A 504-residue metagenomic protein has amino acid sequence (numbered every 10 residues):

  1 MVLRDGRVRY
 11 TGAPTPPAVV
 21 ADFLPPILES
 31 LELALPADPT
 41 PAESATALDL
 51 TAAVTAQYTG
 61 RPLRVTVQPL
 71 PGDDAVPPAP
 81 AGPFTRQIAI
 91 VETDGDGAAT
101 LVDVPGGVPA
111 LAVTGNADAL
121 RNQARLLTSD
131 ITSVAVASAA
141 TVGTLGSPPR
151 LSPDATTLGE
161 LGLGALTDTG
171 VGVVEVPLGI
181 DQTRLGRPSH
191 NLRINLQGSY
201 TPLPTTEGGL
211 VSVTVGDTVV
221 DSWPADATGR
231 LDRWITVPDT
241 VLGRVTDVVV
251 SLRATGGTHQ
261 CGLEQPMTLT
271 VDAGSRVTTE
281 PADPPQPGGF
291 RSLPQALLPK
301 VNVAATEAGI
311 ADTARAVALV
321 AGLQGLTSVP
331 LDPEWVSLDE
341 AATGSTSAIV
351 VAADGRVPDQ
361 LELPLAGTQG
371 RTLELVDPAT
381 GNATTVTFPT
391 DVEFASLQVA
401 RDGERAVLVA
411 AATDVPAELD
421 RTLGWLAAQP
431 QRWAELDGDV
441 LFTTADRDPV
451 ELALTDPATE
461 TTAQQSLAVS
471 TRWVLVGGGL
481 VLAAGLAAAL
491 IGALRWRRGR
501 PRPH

Functional and structural regions predicted by a protein language model:
M1-H504: Solvent-exposed alpha-helical segments and adjacent loops that form catalytic or protein-interaction surfaces
